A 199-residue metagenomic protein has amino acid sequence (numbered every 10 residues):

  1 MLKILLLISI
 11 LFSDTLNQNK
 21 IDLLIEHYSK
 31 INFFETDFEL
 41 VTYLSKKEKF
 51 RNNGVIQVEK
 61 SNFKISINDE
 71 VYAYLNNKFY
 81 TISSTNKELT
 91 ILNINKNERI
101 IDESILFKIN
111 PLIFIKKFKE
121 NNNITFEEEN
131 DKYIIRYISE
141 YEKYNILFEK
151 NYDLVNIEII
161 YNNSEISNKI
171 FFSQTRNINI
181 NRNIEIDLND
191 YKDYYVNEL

Functional and structural regions predicted by a protein language model:
M1-L7: Sec-dependent signal peptide recognition, specifically the positively charged N-region followed immediately by
I8-E48, S61-N62, I184-L199: N-terminal leader/targeting segments and the immediate start of mature chains
L16-L23, I82-E142, E198: Flexible, processing/modification-adjacent segments and terminal tails in exported/periplasmic/extracellular proteins
F33-D37, E59-I65, E128-R136, N151-E158: Short, hydrophobic/aromatic-rich segments at coil-to-beta transitions
L40-T42, S83-T85, E158-N162: Beta-turn initiation residues at beta-strand->coil junctions
G54-V58, F148: Extended lipid/amphipathic-ligand handling interfaces
V58-S104, S164-I166: An acidic-aromatic
E129-K132, S139-K143, N151-L199: Non-transmembrane domains of secretory- and envelope-associated proteins
